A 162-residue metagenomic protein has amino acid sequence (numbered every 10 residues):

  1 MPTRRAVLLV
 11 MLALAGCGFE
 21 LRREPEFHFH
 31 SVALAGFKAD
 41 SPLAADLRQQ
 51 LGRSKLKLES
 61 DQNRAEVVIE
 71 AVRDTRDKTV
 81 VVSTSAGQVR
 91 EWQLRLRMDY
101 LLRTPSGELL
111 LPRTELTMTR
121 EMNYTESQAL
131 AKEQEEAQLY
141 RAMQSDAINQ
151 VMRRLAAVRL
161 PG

Functional and structural regions predicted by a protein language model:
P2, L9, A13-L56, L160-G162: A structural "domain/chain start" motif
C17-F19, P25-H30, L56, G87 (+4 more regions): Flexible, active-site-adjacent loop/turn segments at secondary-structure boundaries
A35, A39, L43, A86 (+4 more regions): Extracytoplasmic/periplasmic, Sec-exported soluble proteins
L51-K55, L102-S106, E126, Q150-R159: Sec/Tat-exported extracytoplasmic proteins
L56-V67: Short acidic low-complexity segments
R64, E70-E115, E121-Q134: Surface-exposed short loop/turn segments
L130-G162: C-terminal/domain-edge helix-coil "capping" segments
